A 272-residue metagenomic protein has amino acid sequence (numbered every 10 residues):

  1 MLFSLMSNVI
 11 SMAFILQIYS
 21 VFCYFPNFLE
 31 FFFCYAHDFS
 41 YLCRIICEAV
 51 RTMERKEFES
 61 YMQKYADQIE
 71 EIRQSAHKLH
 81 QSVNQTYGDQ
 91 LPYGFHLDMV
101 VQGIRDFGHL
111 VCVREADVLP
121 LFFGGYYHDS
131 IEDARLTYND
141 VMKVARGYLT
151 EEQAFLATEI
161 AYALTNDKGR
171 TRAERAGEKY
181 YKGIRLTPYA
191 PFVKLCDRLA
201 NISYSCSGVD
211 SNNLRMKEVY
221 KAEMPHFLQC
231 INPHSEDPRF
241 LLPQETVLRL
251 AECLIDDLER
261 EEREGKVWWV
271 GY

Functional and structural regions predicted by a protein language model:
L5-N8, Y19, T52: Short, positively charged low-complexity motifs
N8, Y24-P26: Intrinsically disordered, low-complexity proline-rich regions
Y19, Y24, Y35-H37, Y41-A49: Short, positively charged and aromatic/hydrophobic N-terminal segments
F31: Cationic, low-complexity basic patches in intrinsically disordered or flexible, solvent-exposed regions
I46-Y272: Active-site helical microenvironments for divalent-metal-assisted chemistry
